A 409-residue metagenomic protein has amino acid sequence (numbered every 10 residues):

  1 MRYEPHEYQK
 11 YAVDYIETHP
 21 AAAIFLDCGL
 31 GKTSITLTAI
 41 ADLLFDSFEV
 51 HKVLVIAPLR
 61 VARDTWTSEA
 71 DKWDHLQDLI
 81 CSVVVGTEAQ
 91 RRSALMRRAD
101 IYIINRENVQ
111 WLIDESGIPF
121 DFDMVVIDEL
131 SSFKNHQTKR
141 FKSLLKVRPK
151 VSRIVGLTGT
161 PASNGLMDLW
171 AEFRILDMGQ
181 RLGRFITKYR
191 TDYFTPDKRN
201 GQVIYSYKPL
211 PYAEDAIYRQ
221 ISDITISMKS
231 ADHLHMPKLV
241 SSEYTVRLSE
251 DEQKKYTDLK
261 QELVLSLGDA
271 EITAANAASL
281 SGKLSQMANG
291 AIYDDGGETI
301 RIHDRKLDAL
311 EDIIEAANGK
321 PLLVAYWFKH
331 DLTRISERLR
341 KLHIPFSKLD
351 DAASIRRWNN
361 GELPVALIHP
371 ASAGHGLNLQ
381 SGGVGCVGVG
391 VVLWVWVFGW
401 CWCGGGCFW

Functional and structural regions predicted by a protein language model:
M1-K150, R184-Y212, D251-I272, L280 (+4 more regions): SF2 helicase/translocase NTPase motor core, specifically the RecA-like lobe 1 inter-motif segment between Walker
C28-G29, V151-L166, R174: Conserved helicase ATPase motor motifs in RecA-like P-loop NTPase domains
L37, G165-D177, A216-Q220, Y256 (+1 more regions): PAPS/PAP-binding and catalytic site of the sulfotransferase fold
L169-F185, V384-G385: A short helix-turn-beta junction within AAA+ P-loop NTPase domains corresponding to the substrate/partner-engaging
G183-K198, M228-T245: Interdomain hinge/linker at the junction between the two RecA-like core domains of SF2 helicases
I221, L234, S242-E250, K254 (+1 more regions): Interdomain hinge/linker elements that couple catalytic modules in large macromolecular machines
A371-W394, G399-W400: Conserved RecA-like helicase motor core of SF1/SF2 enzymes
G399, G405-W409: C-terminal accessory region of SF2 helicases/translocases
